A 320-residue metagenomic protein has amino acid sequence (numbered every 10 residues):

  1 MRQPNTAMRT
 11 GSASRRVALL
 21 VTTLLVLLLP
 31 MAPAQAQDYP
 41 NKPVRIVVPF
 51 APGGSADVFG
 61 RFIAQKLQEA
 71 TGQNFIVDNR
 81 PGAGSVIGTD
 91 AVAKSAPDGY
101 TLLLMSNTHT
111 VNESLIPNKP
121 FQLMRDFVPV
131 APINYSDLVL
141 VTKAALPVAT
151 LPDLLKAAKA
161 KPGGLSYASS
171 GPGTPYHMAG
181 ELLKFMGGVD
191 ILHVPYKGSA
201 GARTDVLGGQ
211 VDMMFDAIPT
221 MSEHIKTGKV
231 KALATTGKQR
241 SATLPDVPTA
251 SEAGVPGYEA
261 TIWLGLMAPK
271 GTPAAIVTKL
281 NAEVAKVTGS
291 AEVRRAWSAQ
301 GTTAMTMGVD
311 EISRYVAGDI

Functional and structural regions predicted by a protein language model:
M1-S14: N-terminal secretory signal peptides that target proteins for export/translocation
A18-P30: Bacterial N-terminal signal peptides
Q35-D126, G164, G188-F215, H224 (+1 more regions): N-terminal (or domain-start) structured segment
K94-G99, S114-G201, A250-E252, W263-A296: Hinge/capping helix and adjacent helix->loop/strand transition within the periplasmic-binding protein
L104-H109, S169, S199, F215-M221 (+3 more regions): Beta->alpha turn/N-cap motifs
H109-N118, K184-M186, D212-V247: A ligand-binding cleft/hinge motif common to bilobed small-molecule-binding domains
G308-I320: Extracellular/periplasmic bilobal clamshell ligand-binding domains
